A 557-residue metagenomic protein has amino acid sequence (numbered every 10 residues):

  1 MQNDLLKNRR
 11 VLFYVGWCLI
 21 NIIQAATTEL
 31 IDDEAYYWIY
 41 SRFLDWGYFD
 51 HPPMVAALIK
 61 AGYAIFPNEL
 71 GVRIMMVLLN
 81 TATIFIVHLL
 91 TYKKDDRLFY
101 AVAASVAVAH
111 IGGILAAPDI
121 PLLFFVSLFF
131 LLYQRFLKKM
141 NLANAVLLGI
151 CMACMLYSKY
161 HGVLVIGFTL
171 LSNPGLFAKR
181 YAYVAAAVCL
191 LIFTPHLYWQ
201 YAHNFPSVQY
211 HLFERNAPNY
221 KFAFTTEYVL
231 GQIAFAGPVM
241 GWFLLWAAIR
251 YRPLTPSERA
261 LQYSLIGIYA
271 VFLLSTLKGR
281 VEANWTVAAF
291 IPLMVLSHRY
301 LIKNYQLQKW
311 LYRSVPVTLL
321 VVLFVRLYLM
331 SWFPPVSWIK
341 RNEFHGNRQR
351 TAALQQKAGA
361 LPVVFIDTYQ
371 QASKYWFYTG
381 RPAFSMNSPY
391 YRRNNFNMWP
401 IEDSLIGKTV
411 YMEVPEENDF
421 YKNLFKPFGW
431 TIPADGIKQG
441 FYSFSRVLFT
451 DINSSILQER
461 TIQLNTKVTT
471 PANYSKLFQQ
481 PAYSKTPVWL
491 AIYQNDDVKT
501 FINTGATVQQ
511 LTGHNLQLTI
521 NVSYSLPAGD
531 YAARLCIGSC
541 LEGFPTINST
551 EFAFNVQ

Functional and structural regions predicted by a protein language model:
A25-Y37, W46-L58, F66-L70, N204-P206 (+1 more regions): Extracytoplasmic catalytic/substrate-binding loops of multi-pass membrane glycan-assembly enzymes
L44, G279-Q306, S314: Hydrophobic/aromatic-rich transmembrane helices and adjacent perimembrane loops
I74-D96, L128: Transmembrane-helix motifs of polytopic, lipid-linked glycan transferases
K93-K94, F129-N144, P253: Membrane-interface transmembrane helices that cradle and orient dolichyl/undecaprenyl
I114-L122: Short acidic/glycine- and proline-prone juxtamembrane loop motifs at membrane-interface regions of multi-pass membrane
R135-A153, R180-Y183, A187: Short hydrophobic alpha-helices at membrane interfaces in multi-pass membrane enzymes
C154, V165-E258, L273-T276: Transmembrane-lumen/periplasm boundary regions of multi-pass, lipid-linked membrane glycan transferases
Q308-A360, Y369-F384, S388-P389, E413-P415: Membrane-proximal, lumen/periplasm-facing interface regions of secretory-pathway glyco- and lipid-modifying enzymes
